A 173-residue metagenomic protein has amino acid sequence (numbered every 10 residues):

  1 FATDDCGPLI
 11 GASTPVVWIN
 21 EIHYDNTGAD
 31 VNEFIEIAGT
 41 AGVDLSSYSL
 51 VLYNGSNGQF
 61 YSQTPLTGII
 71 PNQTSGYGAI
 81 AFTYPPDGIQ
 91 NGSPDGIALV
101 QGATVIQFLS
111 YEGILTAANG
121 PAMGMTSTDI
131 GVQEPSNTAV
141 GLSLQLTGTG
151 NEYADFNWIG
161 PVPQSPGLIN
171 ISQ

Functional and structural regions predicted by a protein language model:
F1-Q173: Intrinsically disordered, low-complexity linkers and terminal tails enriched in Ser/Thr/Pro/Gly with interspersed basic
